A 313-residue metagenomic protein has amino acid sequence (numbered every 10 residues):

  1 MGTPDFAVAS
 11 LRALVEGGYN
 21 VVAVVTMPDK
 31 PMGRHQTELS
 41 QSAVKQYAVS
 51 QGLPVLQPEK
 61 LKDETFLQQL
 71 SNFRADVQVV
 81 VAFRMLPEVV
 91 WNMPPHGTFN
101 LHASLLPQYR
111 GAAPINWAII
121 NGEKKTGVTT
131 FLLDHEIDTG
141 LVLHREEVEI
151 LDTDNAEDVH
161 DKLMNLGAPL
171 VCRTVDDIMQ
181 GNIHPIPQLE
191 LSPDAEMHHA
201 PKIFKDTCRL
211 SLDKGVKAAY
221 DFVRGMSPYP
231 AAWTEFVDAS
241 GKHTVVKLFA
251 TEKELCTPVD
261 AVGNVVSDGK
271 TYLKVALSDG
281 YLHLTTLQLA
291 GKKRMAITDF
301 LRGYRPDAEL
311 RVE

Functional and structural regions predicted by a protein language model:
M1-P228, K242, L289, A296 (+1 more regions): One-carbon transfer enzymes
L212-E313: An anion-binding loop in the catalytic cleft
